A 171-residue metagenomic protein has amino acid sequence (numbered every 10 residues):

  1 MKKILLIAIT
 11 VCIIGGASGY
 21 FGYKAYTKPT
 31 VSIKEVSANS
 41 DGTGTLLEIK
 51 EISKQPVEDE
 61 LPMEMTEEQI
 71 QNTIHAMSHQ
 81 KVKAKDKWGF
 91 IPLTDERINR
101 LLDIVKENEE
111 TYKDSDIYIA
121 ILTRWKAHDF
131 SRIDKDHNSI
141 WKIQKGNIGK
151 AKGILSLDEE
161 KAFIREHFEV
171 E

Functional and structural regions predicted by a protein language model:
M1-C12: N-terminal Sec-pathway targeting helices
L6, G22-V82: N-terminal, intrinsically disordered, polar/charged segments of Gram-positive cell-envelope systems that serve as
C12-I13, E107: Alpha-helical transmembrane segments and their juxtamembrane interfaces
I13-Y23: Hydrophobic alpha-helical membrane-insertion segments, chiefly the h-region of N-terminal signal peptides
K24-T30, L122, D129, H167: Generic alpha-helical secondary structure signal
D59, M63, E67, T94 (+3 more regions): Intrinsic-disorder-associated interaction segments
I74-R132: Mature extracytoplasmic domains of secretory-pathway proteins
W125-E171: C-terminal amphipathic alpha-helix
